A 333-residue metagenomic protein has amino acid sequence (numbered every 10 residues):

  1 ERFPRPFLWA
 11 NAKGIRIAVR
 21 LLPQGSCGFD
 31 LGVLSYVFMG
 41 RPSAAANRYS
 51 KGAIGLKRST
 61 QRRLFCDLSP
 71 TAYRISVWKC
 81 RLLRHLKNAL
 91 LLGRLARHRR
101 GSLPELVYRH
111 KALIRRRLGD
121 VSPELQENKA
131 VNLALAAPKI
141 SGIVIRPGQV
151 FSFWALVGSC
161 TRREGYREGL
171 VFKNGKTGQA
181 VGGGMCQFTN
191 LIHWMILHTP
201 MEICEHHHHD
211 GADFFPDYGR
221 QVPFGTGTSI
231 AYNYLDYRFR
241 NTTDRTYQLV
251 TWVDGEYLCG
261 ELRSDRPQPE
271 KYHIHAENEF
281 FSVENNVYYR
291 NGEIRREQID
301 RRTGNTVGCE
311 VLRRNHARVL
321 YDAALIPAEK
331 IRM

Functional and structural regions predicted by a protein language model:
R2-R5, R16, R20, R41 (+1 more regions): Basic polycationic patches enriched in arginine
I15-V19, V33, V37-M39, I54: Short hydrophobic transmembrane-like helices used for membrane targeting/insertion
D30, N47-Y49: Intrinsic-disorder-associated, low-complexity terminal segments enriched in Asp/Asn/His/Tyr and depleted of Lys/Arg
L56-M333: Well-ordered beta-sheet/strand-loop patches within structured domains
